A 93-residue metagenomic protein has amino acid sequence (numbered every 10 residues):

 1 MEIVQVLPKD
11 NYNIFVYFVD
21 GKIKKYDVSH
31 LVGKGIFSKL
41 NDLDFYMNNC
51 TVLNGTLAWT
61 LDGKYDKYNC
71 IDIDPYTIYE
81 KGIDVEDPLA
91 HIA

Functional and structural regions predicted by a protein language model:
M1-A93: Motif-centric detector for short Cys/His coordination patterns
